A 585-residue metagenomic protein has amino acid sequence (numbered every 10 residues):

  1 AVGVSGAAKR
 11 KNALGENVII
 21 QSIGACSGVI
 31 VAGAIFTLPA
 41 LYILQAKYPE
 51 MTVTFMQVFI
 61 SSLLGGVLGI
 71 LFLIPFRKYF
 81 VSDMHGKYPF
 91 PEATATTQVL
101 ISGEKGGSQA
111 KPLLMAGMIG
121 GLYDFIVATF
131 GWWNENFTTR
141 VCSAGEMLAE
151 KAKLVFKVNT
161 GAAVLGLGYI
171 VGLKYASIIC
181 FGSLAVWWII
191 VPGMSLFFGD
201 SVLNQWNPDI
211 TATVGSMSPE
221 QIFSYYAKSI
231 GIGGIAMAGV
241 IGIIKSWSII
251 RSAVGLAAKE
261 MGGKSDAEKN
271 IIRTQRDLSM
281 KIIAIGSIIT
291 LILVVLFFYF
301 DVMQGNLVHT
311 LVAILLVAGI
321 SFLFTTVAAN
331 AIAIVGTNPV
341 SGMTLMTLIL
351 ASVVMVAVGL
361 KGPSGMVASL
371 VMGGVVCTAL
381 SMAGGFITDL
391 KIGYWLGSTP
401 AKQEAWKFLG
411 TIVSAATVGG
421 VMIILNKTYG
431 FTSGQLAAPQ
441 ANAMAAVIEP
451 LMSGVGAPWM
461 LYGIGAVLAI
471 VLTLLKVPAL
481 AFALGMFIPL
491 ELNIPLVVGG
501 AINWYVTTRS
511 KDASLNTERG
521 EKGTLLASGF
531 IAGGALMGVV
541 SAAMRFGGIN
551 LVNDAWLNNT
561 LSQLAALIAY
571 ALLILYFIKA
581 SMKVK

Functional and structural regions predicted by a protein language model:
A1-K585: Alpha-helical multipass membrane-protein architecture
